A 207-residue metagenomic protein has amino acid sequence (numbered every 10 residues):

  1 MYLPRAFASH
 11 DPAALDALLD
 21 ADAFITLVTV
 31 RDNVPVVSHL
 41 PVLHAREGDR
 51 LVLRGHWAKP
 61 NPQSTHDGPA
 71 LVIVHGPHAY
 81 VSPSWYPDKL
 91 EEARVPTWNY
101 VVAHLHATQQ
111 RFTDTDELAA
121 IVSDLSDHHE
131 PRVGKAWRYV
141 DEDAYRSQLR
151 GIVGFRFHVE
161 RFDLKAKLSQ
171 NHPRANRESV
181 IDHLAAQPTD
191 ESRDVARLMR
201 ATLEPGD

Functional and structural regions predicted by a protein language model:
M1-D207: Binding-site signature for planar aromatic cofactors or substrates
